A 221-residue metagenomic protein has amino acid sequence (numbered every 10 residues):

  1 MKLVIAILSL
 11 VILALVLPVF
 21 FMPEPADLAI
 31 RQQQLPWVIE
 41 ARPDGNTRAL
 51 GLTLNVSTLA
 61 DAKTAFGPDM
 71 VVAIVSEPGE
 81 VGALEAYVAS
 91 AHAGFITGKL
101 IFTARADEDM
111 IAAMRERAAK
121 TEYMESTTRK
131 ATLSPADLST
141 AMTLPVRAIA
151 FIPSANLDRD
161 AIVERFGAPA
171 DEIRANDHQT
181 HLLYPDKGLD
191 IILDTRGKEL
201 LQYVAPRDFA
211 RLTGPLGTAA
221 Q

Functional and structural regions predicted by a protein language model:
K2-P23: Hydrophobic membrane-insertion alpha-helices, especially the h-region of bacterial N-terminal signal peptides
M22-E40: Ser/Thr/Pro/Gly-rich low-complexity linker/stalk segments immediately outside membranes or between
A26-I30, S57-Q221: A cross-family detector of function-defining hotspots
W37-L50, D137-R147: Acidic/histidine-rich, surface-exposed loop or edge segments in extracytoplasmic proteins
